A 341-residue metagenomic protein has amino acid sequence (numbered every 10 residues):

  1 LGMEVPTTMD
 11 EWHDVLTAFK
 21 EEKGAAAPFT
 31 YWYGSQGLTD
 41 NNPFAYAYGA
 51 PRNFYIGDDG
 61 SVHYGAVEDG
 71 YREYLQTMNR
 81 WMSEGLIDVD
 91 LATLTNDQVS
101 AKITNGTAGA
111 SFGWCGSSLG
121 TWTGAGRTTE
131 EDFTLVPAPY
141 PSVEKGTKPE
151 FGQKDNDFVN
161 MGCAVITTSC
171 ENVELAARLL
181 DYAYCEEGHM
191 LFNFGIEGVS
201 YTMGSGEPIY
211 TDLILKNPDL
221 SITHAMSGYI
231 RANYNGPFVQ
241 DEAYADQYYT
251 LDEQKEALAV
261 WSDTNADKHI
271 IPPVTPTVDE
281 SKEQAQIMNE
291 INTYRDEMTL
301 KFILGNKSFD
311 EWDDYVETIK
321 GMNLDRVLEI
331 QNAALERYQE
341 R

Functional and structural regions predicted by a protein language model:
L1-L38, I56-G109, W114, A164-L175 (+3 more regions): Helix-loop-helix "hinge/cap" segment bordering the ligand-binding cleft or interdomain interface
L1-V5, G34-I87, S118-F158, A232: Extracytoplasmic/periplasmic substrate-binding proteins
N53-D58, D157-N160, K268-P272, Y294-D296: Short acidic (Asp/Glu) and glycine-rich catalytic loops that position anionic groups and cofactors
Y64-Y74, K282-M298, R326-E329, A333-E336: Short, 15-30-residue, compositionally biased linear elements with alpha-helical propensity or flexible coil
L75, C163, R295-D296, W312-D313: Residue-level signal for cytosolic alpha-helical hairpin/rod architecture
G109-K148, Q153-S221: Structured mid-domain segments that build the active-site/substrate or prosthetic-cofactor binding neighborhood
Y182-K301, N306: Conserved small-residue motifs centered on glycine
K301-R341: Histidine-centered catalytic/metal-binding microenvironments
